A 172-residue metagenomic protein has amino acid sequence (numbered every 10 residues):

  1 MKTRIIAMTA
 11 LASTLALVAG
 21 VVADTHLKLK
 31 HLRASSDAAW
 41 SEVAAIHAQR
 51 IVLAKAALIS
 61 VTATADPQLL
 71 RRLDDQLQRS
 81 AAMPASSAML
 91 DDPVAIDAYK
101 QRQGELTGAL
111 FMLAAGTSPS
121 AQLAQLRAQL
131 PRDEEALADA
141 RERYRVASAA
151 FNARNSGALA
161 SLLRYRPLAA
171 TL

Functional and structural regions predicted by a protein language model:
K2-L172: A helix-centric hydrophobic-segment signal that preferentially recognizes long, alpha-helical stretches used
